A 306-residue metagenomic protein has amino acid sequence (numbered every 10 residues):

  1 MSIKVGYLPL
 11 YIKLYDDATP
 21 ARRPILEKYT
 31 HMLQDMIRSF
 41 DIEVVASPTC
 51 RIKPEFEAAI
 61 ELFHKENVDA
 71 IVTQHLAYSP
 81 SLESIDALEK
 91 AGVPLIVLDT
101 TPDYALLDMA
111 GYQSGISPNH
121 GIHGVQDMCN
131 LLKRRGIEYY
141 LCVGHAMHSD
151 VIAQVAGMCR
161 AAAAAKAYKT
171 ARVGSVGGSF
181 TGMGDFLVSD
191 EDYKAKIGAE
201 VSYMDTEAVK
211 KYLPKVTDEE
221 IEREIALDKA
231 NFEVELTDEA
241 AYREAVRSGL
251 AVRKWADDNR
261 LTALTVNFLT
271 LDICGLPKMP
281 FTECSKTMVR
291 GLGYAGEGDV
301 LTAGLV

Functional and structural regions predicted by a protein language model:
M1-C129, K133-A165, T170-G174, S179-A263: Metallocofactor- and cofactor-centric catalytic cores in central/energy metabolism, strongly enriched
D190, G304-V306: Generic structural marker for isolated residues within well-ordered, non-membrane alpha-helices of soluble domains
E233-A303: Long, internal scaffold/assembly segments composed of regular secondary structure
